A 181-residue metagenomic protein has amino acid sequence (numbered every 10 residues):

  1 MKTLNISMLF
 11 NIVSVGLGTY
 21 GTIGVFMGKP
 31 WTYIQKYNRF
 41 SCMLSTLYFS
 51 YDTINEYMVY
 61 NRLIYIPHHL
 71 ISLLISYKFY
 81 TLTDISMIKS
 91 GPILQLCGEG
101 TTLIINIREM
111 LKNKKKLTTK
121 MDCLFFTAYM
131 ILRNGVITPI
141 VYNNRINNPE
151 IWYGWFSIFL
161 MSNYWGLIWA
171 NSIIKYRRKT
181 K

Functional and structural regions predicted by a protein language model:
M1-G98, I105-K181: Membrane-helix and juxtamembrane interface regions of eukaryotic multi-pass membrane proteins
